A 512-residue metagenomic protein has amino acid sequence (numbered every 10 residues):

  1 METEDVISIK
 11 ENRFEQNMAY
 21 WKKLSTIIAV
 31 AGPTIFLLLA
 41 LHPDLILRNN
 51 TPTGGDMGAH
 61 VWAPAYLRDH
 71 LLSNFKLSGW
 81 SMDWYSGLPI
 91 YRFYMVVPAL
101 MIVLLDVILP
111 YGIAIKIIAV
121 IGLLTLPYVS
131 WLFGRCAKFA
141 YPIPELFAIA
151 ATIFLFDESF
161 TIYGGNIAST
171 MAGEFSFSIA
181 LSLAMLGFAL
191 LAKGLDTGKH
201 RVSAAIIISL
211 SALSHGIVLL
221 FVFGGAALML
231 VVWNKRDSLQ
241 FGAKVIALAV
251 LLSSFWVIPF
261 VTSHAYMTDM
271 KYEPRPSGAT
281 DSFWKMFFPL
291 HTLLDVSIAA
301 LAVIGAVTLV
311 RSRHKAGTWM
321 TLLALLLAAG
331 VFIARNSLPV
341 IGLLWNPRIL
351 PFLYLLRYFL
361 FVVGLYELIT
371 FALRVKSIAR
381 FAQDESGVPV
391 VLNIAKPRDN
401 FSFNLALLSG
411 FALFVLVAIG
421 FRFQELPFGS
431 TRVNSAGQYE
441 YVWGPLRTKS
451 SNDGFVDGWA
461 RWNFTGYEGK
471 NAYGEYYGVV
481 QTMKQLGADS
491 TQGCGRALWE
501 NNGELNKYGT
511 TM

Functional and structural regions predicted by a protein language model:
E2-W462, G466, G478, Q485-G487 (+1 more regions): Membrane-embedded transmembrane-helix bundle of lipid-linked glycan/lipid transferases
G469, Y473-M512: Short periplasmic/luminal acceptor-recognition loop of GT-C membrane glycosyltransferases, typified by
